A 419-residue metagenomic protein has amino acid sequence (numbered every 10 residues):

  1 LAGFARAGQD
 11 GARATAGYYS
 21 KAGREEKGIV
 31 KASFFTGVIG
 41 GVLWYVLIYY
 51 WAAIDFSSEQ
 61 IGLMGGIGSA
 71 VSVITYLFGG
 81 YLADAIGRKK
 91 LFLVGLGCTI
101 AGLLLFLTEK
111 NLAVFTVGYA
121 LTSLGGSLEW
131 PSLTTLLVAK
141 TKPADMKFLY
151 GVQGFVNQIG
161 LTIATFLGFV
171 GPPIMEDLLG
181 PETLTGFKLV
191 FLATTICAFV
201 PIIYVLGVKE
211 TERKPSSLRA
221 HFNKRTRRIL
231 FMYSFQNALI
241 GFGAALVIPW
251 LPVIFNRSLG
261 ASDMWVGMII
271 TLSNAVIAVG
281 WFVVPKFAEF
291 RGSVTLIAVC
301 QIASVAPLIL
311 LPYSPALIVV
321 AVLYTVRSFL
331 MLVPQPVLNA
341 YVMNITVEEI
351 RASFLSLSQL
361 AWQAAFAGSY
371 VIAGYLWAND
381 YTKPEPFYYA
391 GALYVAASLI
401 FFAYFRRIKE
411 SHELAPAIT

Functional and structural regions predicted by a protein language model:
G11-A70, I229-I270: Helix-loop boundary and gating motifs at the non-cytosolic
L63-Y81, T271-V283: Central cavity-lining transmembrane alpha-helices of secondary-active solute carriers, predominantly the Major
T75-G87, G280-G292, W377-A378: Helix-to-loop junctions at the C-terminal end of transmembrane segments in multipass secondary transporters
K90-L105, T295-L310, Y388: Structural signature of the two symmetry-related core transmembrane helices
A120-N157: Cytoplasmic helix-loop-helix junction between adjacent transmembrane helices in 12-TM secondary transporters
G151-P172, A361-Y370: Glycine-rich segments within core transmembrane alpha-helices of 12-TM secondary carriers
P173-T195, Y375-Y394: A membrane-interface helix-boundary motif in multi-pass transporters
T195-K214, I400-F405: C-terminal membrane-cytosol helix-exit motif in multi-pass small-molecule transporters
